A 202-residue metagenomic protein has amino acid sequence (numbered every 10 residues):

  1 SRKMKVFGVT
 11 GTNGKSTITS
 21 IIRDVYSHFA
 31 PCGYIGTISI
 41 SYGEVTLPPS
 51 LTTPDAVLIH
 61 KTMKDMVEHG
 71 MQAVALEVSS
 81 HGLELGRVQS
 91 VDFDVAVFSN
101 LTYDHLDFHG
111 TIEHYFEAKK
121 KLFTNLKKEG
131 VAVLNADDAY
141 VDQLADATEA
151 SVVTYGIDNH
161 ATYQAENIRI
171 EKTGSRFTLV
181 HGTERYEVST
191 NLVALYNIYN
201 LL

Functional and structural regions predicted by a protein language model:
S1-A136, Y140-T148, H181: Phosphate-binding loop of NTP-binding sites
H109-F116, K120, D146, A150-L202: Adenine nucleotide phosphate-binding catalytic loops in nucleotide-utilizing enzymes
